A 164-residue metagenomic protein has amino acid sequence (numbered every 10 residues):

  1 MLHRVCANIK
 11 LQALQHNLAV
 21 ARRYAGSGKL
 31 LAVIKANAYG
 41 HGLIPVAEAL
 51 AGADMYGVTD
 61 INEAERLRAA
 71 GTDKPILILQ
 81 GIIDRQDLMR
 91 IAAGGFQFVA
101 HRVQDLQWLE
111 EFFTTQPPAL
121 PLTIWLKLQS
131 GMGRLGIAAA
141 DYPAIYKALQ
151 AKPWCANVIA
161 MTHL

Functional and structural regions predicted by a protein language model:
M1-I9, A13: Generic N-terminal amphipathic, Lys/Arg-enriched alpha-helix
V5-N8, G26-L164: Active-site-proximal beta-alpha core segment in soluble small-molecule metabolic enzymes
L11, Q15-N17, G57: Short catalytic helix/loop segments, enriched in acidic residues and glycine and frequently bearing histidine
Q15-L31: Nucleotide phosphate-binding/pyrophosphate-handling subdomain across enzymes that bind or process nucleotide phosphates
